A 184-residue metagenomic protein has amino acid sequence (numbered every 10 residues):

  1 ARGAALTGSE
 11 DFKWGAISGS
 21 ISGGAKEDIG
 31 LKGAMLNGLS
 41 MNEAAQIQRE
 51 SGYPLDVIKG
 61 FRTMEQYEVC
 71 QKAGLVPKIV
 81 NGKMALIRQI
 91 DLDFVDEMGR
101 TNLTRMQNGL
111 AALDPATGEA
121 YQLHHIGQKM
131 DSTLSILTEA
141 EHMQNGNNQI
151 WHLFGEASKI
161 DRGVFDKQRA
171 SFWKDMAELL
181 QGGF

Functional and structural regions predicted by a protein language model:
A1-G33: Hydrophobic, membrane-inserting alpha-helical segments
A16, Y121-Q122: Short alpha-helical catalytic segment bearing the HExxH-like zincin motif of zinc-dependent metalloproteases
E27-Y121, G127-F184: Nuclease and nuclease-like effector domains acting on nucleic acids or nucleotide cofactors
